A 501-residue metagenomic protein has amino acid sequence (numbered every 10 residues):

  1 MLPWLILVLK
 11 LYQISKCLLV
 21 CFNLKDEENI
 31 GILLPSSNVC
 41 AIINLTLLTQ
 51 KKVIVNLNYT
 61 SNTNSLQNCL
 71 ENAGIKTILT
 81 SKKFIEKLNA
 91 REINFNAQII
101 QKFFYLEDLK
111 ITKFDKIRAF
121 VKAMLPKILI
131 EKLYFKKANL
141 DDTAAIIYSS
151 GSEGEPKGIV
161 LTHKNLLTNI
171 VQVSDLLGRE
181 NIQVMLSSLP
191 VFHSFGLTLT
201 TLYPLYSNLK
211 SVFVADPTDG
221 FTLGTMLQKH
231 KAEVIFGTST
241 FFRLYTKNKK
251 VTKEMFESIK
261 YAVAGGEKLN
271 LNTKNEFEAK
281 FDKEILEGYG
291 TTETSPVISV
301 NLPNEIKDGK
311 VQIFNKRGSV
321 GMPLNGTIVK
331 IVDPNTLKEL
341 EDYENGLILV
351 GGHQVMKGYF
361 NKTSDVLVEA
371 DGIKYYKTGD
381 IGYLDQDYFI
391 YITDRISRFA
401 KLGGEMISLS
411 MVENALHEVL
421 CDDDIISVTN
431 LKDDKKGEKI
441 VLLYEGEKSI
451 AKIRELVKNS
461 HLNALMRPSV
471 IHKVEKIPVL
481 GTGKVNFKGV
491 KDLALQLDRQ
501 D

Functional and structural regions predicted by a protein language model:
C17-S61, S188-P190, M406: Conserved AMP-binding/adenylate-forming
I78, I235, G352, K357-G358 (+2 more regions): AMP-binding/adenylate-forming catalytic core of the ANL superfamily
F103-Y148, E155, G178-V184: Conserved pre-ATP/AMP-binding loop-to-beta segment of ANL
L106-E107, D424, E438, H461-V485: AMP-binding/adenylate-forming catalytic domain of the ANL superfamily
F120-M124, A232-G237, T246-F314, I328: Gly/Ser/Thr-rich phosphate-binding loop
L167-V184, F192-E233, N248: Conserved AMP-binding/adenylation subdomain of ANL enzymes
D282, I313-R317, K338, H353-I381 (+3 more regions): Conserved ANL (AMP-binding/adenylate-forming) active-site segment centered on the GW(Y/F)…HTG consensus within
G326-L349, Q386-D387, I450, N486: Conserved beta-loop-beta connector loops within the AMP-binding
